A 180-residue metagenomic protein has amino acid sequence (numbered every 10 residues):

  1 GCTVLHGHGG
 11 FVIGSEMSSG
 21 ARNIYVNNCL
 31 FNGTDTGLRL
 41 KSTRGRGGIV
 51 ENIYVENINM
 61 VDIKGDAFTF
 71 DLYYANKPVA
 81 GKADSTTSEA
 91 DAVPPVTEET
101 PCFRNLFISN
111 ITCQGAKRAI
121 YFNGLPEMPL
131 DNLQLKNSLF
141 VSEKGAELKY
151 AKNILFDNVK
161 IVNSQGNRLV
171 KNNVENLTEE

Functional and structural regions predicted by a protein language model:
G1-E180: Extracellular/periplasmic carbohydrate-active domains that bind, remodel, or depolymerize complex polysaccharides
